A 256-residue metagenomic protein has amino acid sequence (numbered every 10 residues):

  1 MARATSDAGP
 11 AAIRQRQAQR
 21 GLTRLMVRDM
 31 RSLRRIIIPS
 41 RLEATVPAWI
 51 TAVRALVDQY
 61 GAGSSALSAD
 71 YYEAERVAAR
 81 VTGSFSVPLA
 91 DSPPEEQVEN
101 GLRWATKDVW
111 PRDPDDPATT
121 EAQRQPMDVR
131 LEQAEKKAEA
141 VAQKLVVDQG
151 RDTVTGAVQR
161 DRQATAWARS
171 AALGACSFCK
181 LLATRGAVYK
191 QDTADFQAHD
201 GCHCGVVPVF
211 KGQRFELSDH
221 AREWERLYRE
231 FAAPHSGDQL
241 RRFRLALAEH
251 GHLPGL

Functional and structural regions predicted by a protein language model:
M1-V53, D148-L256: Activation/maturation switch segments at domain boundaries
A2-V158: N-terminal alpha-helical interaction blocks
